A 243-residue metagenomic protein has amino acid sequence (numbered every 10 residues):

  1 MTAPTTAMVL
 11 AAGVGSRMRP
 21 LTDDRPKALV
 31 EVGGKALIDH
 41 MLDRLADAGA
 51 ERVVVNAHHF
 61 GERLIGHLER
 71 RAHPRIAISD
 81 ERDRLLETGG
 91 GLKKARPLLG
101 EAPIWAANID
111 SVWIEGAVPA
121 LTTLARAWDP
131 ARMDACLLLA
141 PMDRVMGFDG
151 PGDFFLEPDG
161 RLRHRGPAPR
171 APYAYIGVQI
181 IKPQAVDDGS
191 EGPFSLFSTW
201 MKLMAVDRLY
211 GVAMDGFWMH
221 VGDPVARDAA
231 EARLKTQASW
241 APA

Functional and structural regions predicted by a protein language model:
M1-V9, R17, E31, K35-N108 (+5 more regions): Conserved N-terminal catalytic core of the sugar/cofactor nucleotidyltransferase
A12, H58, I109, A140-P141 (+1 more regions): Cofactor-binding loop segments of dinucleotide-utilizing enzymes, especially the Rossmann-like FAD- and NAD(P)+-binding
D23-K27: Short alpha-helical oligomerization interface
A57, D80, L137-L139, G166: Short loop/edge segments at beta-strand edges and connector loops that shape dinucleotide/nucleotide cofactor-binding
H59, A135-D153: Short beta-strand-to-loop element that shapes/binds the nucleotide-sugar donor at the catalytic cleft/hinge
I78-S79, A135, G211: Generic preference for hydrophobic
I104-W105, V112, A117-P130, M142-M146 (+2 more regions): Catalytic-core segments of class I nucleotidyltransferases/pyrophosphorylases that form NMP-activated intermediates
